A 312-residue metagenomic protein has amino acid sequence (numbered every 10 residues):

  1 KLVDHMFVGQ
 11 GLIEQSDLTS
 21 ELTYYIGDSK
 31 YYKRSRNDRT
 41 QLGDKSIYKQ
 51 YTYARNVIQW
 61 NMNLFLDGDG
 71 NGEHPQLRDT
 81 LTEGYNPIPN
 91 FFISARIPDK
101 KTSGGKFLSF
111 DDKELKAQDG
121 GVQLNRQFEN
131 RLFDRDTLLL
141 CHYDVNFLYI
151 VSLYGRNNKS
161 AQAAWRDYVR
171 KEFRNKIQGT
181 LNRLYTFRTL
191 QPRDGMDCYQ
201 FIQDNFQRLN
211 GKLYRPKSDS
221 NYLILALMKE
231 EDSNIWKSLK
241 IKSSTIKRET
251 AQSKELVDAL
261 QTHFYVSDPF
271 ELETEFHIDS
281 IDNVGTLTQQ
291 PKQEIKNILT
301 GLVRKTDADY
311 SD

Functional and structural regions predicted by a protein language model:
K1-E273, D279-P291, I295, R304: Catalytic core segments in nucleotide and nucleic-acid processing enzymes
D307-D312: Short, low-complexity, charge-dense intrinsically disordered segments
